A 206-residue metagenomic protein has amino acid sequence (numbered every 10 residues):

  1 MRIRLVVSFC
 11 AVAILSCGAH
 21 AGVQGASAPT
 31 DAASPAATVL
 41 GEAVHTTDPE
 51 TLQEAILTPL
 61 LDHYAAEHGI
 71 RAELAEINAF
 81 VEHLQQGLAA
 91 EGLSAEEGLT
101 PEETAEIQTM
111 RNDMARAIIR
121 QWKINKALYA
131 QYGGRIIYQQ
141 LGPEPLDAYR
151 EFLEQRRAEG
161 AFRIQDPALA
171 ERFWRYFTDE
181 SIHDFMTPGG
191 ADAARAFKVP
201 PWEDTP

Functional and structural regions predicted by a protein language model:
M1-Q53, T58, D147-P206: Short, low-structural-confidence N-terminal segments
F9, T47, H68, F80 (+3 more regions): Residues in flexible loops and secondary-structure boundaries
I14, A21, G69, Y132-G133: Extracellular/secretory pathway and lumenal proteins
A21-A115, P206: N-terminal targeting/tethering segments
R71-L84, L88-L99, Y129-P143, F185-P206: Contiguous hydrophobic segments
D113, A117-W174: A contiguous, mid-protein "functional segment" used to position or interact with cofactors/ions or partner subunits
